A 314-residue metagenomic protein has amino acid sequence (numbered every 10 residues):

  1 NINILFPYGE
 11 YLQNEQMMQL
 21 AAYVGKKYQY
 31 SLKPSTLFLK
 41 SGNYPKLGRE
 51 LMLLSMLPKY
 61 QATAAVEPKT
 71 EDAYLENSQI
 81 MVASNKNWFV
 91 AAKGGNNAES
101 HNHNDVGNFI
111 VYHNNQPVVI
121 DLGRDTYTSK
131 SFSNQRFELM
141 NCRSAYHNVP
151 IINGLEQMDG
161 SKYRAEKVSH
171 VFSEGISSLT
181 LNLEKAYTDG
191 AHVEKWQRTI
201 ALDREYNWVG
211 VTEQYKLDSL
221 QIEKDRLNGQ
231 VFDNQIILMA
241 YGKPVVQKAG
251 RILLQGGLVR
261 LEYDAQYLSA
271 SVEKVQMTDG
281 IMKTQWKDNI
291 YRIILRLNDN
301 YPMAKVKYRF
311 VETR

Functional and structural regions predicted by a protein language model:
N1-P117: Carbohydrate-active enzyme catalytic cores, enriched for enzymes that act on polyanionic acidic polysaccharides
I4-K46, E50, Y127-R314: CBM-like, beta-strand-rich accessory domains located in the C-terminal region of large, secreted polysaccharide-active
V119-R124: Catalytic Cys-His active-site segments of thiol-dependent hydrolases/isopeptidases
